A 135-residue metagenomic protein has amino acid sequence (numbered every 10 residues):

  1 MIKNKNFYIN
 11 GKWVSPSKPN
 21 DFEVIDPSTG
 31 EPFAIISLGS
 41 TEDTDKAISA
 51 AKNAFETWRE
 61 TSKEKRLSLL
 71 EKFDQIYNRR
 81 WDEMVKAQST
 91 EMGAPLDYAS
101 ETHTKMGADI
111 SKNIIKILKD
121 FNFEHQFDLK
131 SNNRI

Functional and structural regions predicted by a protein language model:
M1-N132: N-terminal Rossmann-like NAD(P)+-binding subdomain of aldehyde/semialdehyde dehydrogenases
I135: Donor nucleotide-activated moiety binding/catalytic core segment of transferases that use nucleotide-activated donors
